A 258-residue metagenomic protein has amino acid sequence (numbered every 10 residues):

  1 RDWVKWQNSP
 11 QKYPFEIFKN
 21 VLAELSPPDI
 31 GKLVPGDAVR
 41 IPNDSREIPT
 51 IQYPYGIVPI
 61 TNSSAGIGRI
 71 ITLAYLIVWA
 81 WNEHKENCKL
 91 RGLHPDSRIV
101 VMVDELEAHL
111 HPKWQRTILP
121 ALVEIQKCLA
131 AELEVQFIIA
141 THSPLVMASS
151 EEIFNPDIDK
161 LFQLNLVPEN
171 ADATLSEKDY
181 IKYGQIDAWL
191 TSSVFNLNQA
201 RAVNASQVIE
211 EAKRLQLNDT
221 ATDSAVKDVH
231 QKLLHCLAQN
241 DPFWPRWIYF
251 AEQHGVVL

Functional and structural regions predicted by a protein language model:
R1-D29, I186-A200, N204-K213: Coupling/switch segment of ABC-type P-loop NTPase heads
K19-D37, T61-N62, R69, Y75 (+1 more regions): N-terminal low-complexity, intrinsically disordered segments
N20-A23, P120-K127, A148, E210-K213 (+1 more regions): Surface-exposed alpha-helical segments enriched in charged/polar residues
I30-T50: Long, charged, glycine-rich C-terminal linkers/tails
K32-L33, C88, R201, W244: Short, flexible/disordered secondary-structure transition segments
R46-W189, S193: Switch/communication elements of ASCE P-loop NTPase nucleotide-binding domains
E152-P156, N165-L258: Acidic, Mg2+-coordinating catalytic modules of nucleic-acid enzymes
